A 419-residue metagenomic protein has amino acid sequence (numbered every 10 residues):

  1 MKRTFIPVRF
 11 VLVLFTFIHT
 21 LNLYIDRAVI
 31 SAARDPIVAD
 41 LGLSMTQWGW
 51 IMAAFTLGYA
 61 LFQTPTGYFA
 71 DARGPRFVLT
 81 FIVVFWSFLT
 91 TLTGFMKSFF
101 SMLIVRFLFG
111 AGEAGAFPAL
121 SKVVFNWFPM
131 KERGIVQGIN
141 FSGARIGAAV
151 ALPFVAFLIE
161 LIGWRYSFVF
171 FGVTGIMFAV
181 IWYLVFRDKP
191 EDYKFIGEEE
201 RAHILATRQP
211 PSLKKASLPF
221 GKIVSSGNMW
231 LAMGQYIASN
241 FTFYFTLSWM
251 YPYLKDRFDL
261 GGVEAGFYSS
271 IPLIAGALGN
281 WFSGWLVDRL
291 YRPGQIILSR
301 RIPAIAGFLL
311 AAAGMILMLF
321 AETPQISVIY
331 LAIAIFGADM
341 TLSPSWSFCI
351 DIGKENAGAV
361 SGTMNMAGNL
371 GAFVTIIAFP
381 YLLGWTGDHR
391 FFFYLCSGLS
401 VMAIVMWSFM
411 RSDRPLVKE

Functional and structural regions predicted by a protein language model:
V11-M45, T246-Y251: Extracytoplasmic
A28, T56-T64, A114, A148-A149 (+3 more regions): Residue-level signature of mid-helix packing/kink "hotspots" within the transmembrane helices of 12-pass Major
I30-S31, S226-W281, T341-W346, I350 (+1 more regions): Extracytoplasmic gate region of multi-pass secondary transporters
G42, G74, F95-S101, G112 (+4 more regions): Helix-breaking motifs and short loop linkers at transmembrane-helix boundaries and internal kinks in secondary membrane
L61-F100: Conserved MFS/SLC helix-loop-helix module at the cytosolic interface between two early adjacent transmembrane helices
V105-A144: Cytoplasmic helix-loop-helix junction between adjacent transmembrane helices in 12-TM secondary transporters
A144-Y193: Helix-loop-helix hairpin linking two adjacent transmembrane segments in secondary transporters
I297-P344: C-terminal transmembrane helical hairpin of 12-TM major facilitator-type secondary transporters
